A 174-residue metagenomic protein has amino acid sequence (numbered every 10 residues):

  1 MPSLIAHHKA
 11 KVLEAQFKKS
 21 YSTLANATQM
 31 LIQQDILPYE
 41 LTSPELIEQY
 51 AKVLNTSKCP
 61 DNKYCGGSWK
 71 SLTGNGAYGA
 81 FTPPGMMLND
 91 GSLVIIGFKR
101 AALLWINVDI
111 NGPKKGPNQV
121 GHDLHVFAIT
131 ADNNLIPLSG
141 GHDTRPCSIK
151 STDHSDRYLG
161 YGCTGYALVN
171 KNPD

Functional and structural regions predicted by a protein language model:
M1, M30, M86-M87: Detector for methionine-enriched segments
M1-A10: C-terminal juxtamembrane segment of a hydrophobic transmembrane alpha-helix
A10-E40, P44-Y50: Membrane-proximal N-terminal amphipathic helix
E45-D174: Intrinsically disordered, low-complexity regions enriched in Pro/Ser/Thr/Gly and acidic residues
